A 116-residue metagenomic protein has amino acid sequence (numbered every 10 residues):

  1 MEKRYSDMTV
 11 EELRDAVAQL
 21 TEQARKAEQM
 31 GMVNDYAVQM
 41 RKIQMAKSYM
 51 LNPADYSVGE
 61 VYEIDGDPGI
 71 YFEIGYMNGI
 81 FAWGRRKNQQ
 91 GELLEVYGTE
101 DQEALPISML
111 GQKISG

Functional and structural regions predicted by a protein language model:
M1-R14: Short, charge/polar-rich alpha-helical segments
R4, A18-V58: Mixed-charge, Lys/Arg-rich low-complexity intrinsically disordered regions
L13, V17-L20, I74, A82: Generic hydrophobic secondary-structure signal
P53-G116: Domain-scale macromolecular recognition modules
